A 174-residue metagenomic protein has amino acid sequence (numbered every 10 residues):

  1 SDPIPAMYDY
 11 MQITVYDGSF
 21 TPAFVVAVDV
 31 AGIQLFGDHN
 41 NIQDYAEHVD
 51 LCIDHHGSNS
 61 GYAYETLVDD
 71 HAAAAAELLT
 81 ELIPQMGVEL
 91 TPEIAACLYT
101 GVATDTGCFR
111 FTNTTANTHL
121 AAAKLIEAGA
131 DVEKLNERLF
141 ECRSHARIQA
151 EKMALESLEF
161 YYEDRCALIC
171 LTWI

Functional and structural regions predicted by a protein language model:
S1-M7, T21-P22, T104-I174: Hydrophobic helix-and-loop "lid/oligomerization" segment in the mid-to-C-terminal part of catalytic domains
S1-Y45: N-terminal small/polar loop signature for handling phosphorylated ligands or for N-terminal nucleophile
F20-P22, A46-E47, A63, E163: Residue-level preference for short coil/turn positions at secondary-structure junctions
F24-V26, V49-I53, E65-V68, A167: Hydrophobic/aromatic beta-strand patches that form the interior of the parallel beta-sheet core in alpha/beta enzyme
V30-I33, H56-S58, W173-I174: Short glycine-rich anion-binding loops that position phosphate/pyrophosphate groups of nucleotides and phosphorylated
G37-H39, Y62-Y64, N113-T114, L135-E137: A short secondary-structure junction signal
Y45-N59: Acidic-glycine-rich active-site phosphate/pyrophosphate-binding loop
H55-A121: Short alpha-helices
